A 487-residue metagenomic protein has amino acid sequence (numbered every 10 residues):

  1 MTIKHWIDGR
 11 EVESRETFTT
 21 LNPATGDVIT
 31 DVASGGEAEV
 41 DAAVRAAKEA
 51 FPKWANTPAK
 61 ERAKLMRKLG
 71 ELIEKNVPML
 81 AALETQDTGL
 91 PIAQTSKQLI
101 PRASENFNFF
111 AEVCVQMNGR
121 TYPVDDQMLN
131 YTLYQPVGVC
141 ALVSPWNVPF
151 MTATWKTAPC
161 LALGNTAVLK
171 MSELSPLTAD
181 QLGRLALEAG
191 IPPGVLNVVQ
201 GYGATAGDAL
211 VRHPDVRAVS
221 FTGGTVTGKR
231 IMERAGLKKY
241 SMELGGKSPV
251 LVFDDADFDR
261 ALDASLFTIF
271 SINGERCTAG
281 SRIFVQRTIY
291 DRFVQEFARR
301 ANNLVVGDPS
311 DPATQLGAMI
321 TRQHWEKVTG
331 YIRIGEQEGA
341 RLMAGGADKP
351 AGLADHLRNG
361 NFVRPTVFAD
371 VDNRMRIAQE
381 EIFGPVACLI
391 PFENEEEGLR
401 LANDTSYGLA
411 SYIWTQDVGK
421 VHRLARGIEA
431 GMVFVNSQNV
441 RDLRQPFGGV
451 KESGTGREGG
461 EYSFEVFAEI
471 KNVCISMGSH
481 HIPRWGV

Functional and structural regions predicted by a protein language model:
M1-Q86: Short, structured beta/alpha segment
A24-D31, V216, L251, V305 (+3 more regions): Conserved C-terminal structural/oligomerization subdomain of aldehyde/semialdehyde dehydrogenase
G26, R62, E84, F107 (+9 more regions): Residue-level signal for inorganic ion chemistry
V28-G35, E49-N56, L142, V250-F253 (+5 more regions): Short, well-ordered beta-strand elements within core beta-sheets of diverse protein domains
R45, R67-P78, I92-M117: Long amphipathic alpha-helix in the N-terminal Rossmann-like dinucleotide-binding domain of NAD(P)-dependent
G119-R260, F392: Rossmann-like NAD(P) dinucleotide-binding subdomain of oxidoreductase/dehydrogenase enzymes
T166-V168, L342, M432: A short hydrophobic/small-residue beta-strand
V226-D372, V435, I482-P483: ALDH superfamily catalytic-core signature
